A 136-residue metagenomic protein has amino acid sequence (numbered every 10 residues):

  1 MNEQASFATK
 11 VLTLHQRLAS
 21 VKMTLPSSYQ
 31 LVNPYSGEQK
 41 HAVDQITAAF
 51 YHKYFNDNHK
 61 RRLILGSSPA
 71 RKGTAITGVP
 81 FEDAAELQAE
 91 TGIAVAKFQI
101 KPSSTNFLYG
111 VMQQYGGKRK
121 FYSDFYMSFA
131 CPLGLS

Functional and structural regions predicted by a protein language model:
N2-S136: A polyanion-binding, active-site-adjacent surface
